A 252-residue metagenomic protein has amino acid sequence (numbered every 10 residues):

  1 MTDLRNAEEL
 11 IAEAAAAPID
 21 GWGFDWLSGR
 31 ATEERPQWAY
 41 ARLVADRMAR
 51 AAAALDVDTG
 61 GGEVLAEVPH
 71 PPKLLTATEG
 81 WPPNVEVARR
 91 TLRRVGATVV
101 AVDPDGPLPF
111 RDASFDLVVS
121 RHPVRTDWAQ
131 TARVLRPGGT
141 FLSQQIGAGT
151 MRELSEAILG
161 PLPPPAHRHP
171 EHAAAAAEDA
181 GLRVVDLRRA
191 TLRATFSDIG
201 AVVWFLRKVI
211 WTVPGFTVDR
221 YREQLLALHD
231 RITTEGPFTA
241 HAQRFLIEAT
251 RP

Functional and structural regions predicted by a protein language model:
M1-D25, E34-R35: N-terminal, positively charged/glycine-rich alpha-helical extensions of SAM-dependent methyltransferases
I19-A53, G61-E67: Conserved alpha-helix/loop element of class I SAM-dependent methyltransferases that forms part of the SAM/SAH-binding
A52-L108: Class I SAM-dependent methyltransferase SAM/SAH-binding core
D105-L117: A short acidic, Gly/Pro-enriched loop at the edge of an enzyme's catalytic core that lines a small-molecule cofactor
T126-L142: A short glycine-rich, Lys/Arg-flanked "PGG" loop and its adjoining helix->strand segment in the class I
I146-P164: Short, glycine-/aromatic-enriched active-site segment of Class I SAM-dependent methyltransferases
P165-G181, V213, R220-E223: Short alpha-helix
R183-P252: Conserved Class I S-adenosyl-L-methionine
